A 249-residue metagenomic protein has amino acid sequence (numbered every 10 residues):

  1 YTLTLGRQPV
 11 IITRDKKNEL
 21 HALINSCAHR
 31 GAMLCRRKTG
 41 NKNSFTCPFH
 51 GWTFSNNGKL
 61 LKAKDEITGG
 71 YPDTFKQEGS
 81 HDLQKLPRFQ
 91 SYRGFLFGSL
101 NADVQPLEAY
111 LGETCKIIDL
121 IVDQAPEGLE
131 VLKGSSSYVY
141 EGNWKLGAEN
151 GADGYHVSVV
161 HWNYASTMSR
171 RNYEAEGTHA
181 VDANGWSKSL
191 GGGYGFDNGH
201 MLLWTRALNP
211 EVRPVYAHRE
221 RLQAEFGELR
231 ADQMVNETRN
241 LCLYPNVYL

Functional and structural regions predicted by a protein language model:
Y1-A102, E108-K116: Rieske [2Fe-2S] iron-sulfur-binding domain
P87-L249: C-terminal catalytic domain of Rieske-type non-heme iron oxygenases
